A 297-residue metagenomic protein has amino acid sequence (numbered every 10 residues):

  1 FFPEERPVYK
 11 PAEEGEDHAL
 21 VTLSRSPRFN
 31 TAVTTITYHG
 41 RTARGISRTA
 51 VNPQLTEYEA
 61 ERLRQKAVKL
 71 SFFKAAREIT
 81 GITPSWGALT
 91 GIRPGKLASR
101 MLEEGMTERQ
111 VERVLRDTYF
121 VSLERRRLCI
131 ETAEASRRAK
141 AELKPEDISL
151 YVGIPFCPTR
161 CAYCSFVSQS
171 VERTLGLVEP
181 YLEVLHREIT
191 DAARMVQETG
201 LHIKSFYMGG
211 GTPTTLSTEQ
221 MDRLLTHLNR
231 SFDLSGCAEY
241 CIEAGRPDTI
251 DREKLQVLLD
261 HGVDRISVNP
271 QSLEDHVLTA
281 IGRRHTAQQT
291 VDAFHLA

Functional and structural regions predicted by a protein language model:
F1-P3, S122: Short, charged N-terminal beta->alpha structural module
E5-E59, V68: Short, well-ordered secondary-structure micro-motifs within conserved domains or adaptor modules
N52-T83: Accessory, often N-terminal, substrate/partner-engagement and coupling regions that sit outside the core NTP/cofactor
T80-T83, E103-L150, T199-G200: N-terminal [4Fe-4S]-dependent radical SAM core
V152-S168: Local cysteine-cluster metal-coordination motifs and their immediate loop/turn environment, predominantly Fe-S cluster
S168-A297: Conserved non-cysteine loop/helix-boundary elements of the Radical SAM core domain that shape
